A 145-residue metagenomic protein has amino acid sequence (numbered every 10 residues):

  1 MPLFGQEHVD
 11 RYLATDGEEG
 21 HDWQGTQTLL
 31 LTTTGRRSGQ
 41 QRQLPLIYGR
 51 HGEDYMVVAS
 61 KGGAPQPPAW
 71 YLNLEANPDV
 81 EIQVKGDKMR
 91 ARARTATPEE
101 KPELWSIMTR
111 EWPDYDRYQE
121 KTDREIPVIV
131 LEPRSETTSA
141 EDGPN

Functional and structural regions predicted by a protein language model:
M1-Q27, T138-N145: Extreme N-terminal tail/first-helix region
M1-Q6, T33-R37, D79, Q83-K88: N-terminal short leaders/motifs
L3-E7, R50, E103: Generic recognition of short, well-ordered alpha-helical interface segments
T15-E18, Q43-L44, D116: A generic local structural motif
G20-H21, I47, L72: Short secondary-structure boundary/capping segments
Q24-Q27, Q119-D123: Short coil/turn segments at secondary-structure boundaries
T26-G62: Short beta-strand segments
S60-Y115, K121-V128, P133-S135: Short, structured beta-strand-loop surface elements
